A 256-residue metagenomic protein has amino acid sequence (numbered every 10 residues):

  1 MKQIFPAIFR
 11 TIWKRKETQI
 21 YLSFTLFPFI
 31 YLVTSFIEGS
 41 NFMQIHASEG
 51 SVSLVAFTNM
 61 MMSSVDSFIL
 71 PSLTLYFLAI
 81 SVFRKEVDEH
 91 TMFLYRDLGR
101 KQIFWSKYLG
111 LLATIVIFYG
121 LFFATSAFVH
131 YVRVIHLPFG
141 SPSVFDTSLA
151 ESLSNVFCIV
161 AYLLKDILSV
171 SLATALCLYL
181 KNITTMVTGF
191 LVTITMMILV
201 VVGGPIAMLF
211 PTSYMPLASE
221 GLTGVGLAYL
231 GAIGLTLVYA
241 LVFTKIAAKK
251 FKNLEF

Functional and structural regions predicted by a protein language model:
M1-T25: Aromatic- and glycine-rich beta-strand/loop motifs that create alpha-glucan
F5, F9, W13, R100-A113: Interfacial transmembrane-helix starts/ends
Y21-F24, E220-F256: Alpha-helical transmembrane segments of multi-pass membrane transporters/translocases
F24-T25, K107-Y108, G189-F190, T236: Residue-level recognition of transmembrane alpha-helices in multi-pass small-molecule transporters/permeases
P28-S81, W105-L178, N182, A218-G234: Secretory targeting signals
I30-S40, C177-S213: Transmembrane helix segments
L75-A79, D88, S171-L172, P211 (+1 more regions): Hydrophobic/aromatic residues in alpha-helical transmembrane segments
Y76-R96, R100, F256: Transmembrane helix boundary and interhelical loop/hinge segments in multi-pass membrane proteins
